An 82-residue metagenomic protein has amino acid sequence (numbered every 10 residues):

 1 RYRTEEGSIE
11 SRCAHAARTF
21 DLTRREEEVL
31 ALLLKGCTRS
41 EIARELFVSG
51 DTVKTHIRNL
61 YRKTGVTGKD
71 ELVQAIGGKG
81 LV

Functional and structural regions predicted by a protein language model:
Y2-E28: Regulatory hinge/linker segments at domain boundaries that couple sensory/effector modules to output domains
T4, C13-A17, R58-V82: Basic, Lys/Arg-enriched C-terminal extension of HTH/homeodomain DNA-binding domains
E27-A31, E71: Pre-recognition alpha-helix immediately N-terminal to the DNA-recognition helix within helix-turn-helix or winged-helix
L33-C37, I76: Short helix-to-turn junction characteristic of helix-turn-helix DNA-binding domains, especially the helix
G36-E71: Recognition helix of helix-turn-helix DNA-binding domains
